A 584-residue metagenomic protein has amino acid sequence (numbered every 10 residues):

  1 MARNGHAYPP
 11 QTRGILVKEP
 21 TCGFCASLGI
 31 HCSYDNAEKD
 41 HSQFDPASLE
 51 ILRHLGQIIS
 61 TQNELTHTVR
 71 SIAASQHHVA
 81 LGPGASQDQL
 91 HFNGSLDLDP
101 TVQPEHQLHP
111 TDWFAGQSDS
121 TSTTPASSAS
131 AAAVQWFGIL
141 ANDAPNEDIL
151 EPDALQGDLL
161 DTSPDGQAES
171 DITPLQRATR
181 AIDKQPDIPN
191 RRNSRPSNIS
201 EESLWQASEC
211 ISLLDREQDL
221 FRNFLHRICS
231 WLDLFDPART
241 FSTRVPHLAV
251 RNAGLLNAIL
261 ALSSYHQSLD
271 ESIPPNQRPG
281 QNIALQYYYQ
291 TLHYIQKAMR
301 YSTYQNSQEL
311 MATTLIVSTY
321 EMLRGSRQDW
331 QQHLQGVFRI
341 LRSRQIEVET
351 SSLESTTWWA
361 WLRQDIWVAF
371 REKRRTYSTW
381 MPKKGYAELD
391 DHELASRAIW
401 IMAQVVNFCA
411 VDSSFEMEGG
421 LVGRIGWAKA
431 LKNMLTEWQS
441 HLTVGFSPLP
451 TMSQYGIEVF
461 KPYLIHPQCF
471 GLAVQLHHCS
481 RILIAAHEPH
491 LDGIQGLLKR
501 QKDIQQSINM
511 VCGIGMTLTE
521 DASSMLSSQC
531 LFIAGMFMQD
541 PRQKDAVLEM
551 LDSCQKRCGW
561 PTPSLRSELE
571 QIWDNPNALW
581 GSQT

Functional and structural regions predicted by a protein language model:
A2-Q305, L323, R327-T584: Intrinsically disordered, low-complexity activation-like regions
T319: Feature captures the catalytic ectodomains and active-site-proximal regions of enzymes that hydrolyze or transfer
